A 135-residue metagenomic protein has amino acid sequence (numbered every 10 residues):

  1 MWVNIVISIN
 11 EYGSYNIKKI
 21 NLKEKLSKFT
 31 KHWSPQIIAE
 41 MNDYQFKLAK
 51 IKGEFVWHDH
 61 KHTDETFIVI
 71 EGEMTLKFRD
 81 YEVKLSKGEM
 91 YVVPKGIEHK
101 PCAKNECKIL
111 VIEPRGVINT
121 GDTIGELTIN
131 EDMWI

Functional and structural regions predicted by a protein language model:
K19-L26, A39, K100, K104-I135: Double-stranded beta-helix
L22-W57, T63, G121: A short glycine-rich, His/Asp/Glu-containing loop-to-beta-strand
N42, I70-E71, S86-K87, N105: A cytosolic small-molecule/anion-sensing beta-strand core signal
Q45, E54, E73-T75, E82 (+3 more regions): Structural motif
I51, K61-T75: Short, conserved beta-strand element in jelly-roll/cupin
D80-K95: Short acidic-glycine-tyrosine-enriched beta hairpin
